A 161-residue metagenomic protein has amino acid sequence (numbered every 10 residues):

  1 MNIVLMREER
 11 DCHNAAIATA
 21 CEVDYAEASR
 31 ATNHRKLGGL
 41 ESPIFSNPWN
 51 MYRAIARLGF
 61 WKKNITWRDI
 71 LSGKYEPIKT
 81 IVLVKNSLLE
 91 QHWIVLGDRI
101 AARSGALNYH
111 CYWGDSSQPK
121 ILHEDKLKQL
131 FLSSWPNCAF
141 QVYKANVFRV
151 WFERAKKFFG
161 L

Functional and structural regions predicted by a protein language model:
M1, I78, V84, Y143 (+1 more regions): Generic cytosolic/nucleocytoplasmic N-terminal low-complexity/intrinsically disordered segments
M1-E9, W151, A155-L161: N-terminal intrinsically disordered, low-complexity tails enriched in polar/charged
M1-S42, A54-L58: Active-site nucleophile-adjacent alpha helix/oxyanion-hole segment immediately C-terminal to the catalytic cysteine
N33-P136: Conserved active-site-adjacent core of cysteine acyl-enzyme catalytic domains
S133-F159: Charged phosphate-binding loop/patch that engages nucleotide di/tri-phosphates or the phosphate backbone of nucleic
